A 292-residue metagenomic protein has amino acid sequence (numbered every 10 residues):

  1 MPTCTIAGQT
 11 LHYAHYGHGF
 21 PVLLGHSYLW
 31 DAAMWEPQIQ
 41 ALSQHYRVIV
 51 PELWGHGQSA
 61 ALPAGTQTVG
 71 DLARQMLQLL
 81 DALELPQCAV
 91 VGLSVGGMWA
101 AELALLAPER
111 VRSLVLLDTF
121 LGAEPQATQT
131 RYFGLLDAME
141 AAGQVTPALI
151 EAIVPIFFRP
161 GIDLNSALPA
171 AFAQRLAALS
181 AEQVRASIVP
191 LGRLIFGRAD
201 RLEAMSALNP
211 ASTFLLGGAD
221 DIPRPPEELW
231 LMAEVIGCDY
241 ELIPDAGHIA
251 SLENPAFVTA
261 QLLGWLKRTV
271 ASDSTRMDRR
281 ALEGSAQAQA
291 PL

Functional and structural regions predicted by a protein language model:
M1-T10: N-terminal cap/lid segment of alpha/beta-hydrolase-fold proteins
Q9-L62: Conserved HGGG/HGGXW glycine-rich cap/lid loop of the alpha/beta-hydrolase fold
Q40, Y46-V95, A260: Active-site loop/oxyanion-hole signature of alpha/beta-hydrolase fold enzymes
W99-L103: Hydrolases whose catalytic domains are alpha/beta-hydrolase-1, hotdog thioesterase, or metallo-beta-lactamase-like
L105, R112-Q144: Flexible "cap/lid" loop of the alpha/beta hydrolase fold
P125-T130, V145-A207: Conserved alpha/beta-hydrolase catalytic His-Asp/Glu region
L208-A246, L252: Conserved loop-alpha-helix segment in the C-terminal half of the alpha/beta-hydrolase fold that carries the catalytic
G237-L292: Catalytic active-site module of serine/aspartate enzymes centered on a nucleophile-bearing elbow/loop
